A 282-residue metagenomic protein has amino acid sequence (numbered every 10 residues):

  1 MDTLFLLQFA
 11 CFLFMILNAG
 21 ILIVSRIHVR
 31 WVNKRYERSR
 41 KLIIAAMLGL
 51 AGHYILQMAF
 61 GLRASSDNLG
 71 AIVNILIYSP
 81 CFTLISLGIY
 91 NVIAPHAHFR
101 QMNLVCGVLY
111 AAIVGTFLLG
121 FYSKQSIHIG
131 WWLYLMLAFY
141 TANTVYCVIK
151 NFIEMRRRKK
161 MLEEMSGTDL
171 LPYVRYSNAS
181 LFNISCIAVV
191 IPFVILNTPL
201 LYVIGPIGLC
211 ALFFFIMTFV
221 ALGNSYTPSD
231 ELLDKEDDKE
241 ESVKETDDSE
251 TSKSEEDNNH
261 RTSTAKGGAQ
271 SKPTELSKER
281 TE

Functional and structural regions predicted by a protein language model:
M1-A19, L137, T141: Hydrophobic transmembrane alpha-helical segments in integral membrane proteins
F9-H28, R38-G61, L76-T83, L109-F117 (+1 more regions): Hydrophobic alpha-helical transmembrane segments of multi-pass membrane proteins
N18-S25, C81, N143-K159: Membrane-water interface of transmembrane alpha-helices
I27-L42, S65-D67, Y90-M102, S126-I129 (+2 more regions): Membrane-interface helix-boundary motifs at transmembrane edges
V32, L48, G52-N74, P95 (+2 more regions): Helix-loop junctions on the outward
Y90-L119, W131-Y140, S166-N183: The cytoplasmic-loop to transmembrane-helix boundary for the fourth helix
R175-K239: Interfacial "cap-and-anchor" motif at the non-cytosolic start of specific transmembrane alpha-helices
A221-E282: Membrane-proximal linker segments that couple transmembrane helices to downstream signaling/catalytic modules
